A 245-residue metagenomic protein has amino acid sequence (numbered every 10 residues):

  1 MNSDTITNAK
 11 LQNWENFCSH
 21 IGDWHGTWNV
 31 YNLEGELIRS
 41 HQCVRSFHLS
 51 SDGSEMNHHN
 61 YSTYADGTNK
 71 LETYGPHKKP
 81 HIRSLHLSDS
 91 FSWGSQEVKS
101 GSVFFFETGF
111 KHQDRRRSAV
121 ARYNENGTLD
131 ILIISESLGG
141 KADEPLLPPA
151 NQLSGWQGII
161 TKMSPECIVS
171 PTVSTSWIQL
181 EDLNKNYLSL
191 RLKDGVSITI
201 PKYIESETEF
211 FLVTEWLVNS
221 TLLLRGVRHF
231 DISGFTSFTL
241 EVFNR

Functional and structural regions predicted by a protein language model:
S3-W14: Short, Gly/Pro- and small/polar-rich lid/capping loops
N13-F17, W28-R245: Soluble ligand-binding/transfer domains with enclosed cavities or grooves
